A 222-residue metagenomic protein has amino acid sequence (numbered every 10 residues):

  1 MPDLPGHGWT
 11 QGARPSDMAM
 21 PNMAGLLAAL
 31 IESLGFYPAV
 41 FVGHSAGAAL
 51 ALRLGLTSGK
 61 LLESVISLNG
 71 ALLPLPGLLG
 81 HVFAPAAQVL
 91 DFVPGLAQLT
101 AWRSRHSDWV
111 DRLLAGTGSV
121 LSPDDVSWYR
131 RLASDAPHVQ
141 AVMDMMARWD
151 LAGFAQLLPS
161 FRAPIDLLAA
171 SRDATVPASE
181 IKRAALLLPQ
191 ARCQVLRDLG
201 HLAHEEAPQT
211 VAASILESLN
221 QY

Functional and structural regions predicted by a protein language model:
M1-A46, A213: Active-site loop/oxyanion-hole signature of alpha/beta-hydrolase fold enzymes
L50-L54: Hydrolases whose catalytic domains are alpha/beta-hydrolase-1, hotdog thioesterase, or metallo-beta-lactamase-like
L56, L62-L96: Flexible "cap/lid" loop of the alpha/beta hydrolase fold
P74-H81, Q98-S160: Conserved alpha/beta-hydrolase catalytic His-Asp/Glu region
D125, A163, P177-A184: Short alpha-helix in the alpha/beta-hydrolase fold that links the catalytic acid
F161, L167-A169: Short beta-strand/loop motif that positions the catalytic acidic residue of the alpha/beta-hydrolase fold
S171-V176: Acidic catalytic loop of the alpha/beta-hydrolase fold
Q190-Y222: Catalytic active-site module of serine/aspartate enzymes centered on a nucleophile-bearing elbow/loop
